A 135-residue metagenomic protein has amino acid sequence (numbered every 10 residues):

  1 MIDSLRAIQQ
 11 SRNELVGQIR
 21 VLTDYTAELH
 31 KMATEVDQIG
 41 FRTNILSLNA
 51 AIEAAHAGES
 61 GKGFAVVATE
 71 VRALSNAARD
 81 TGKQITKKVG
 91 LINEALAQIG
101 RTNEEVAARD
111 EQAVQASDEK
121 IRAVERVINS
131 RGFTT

Functional and structural regions predicted by a protein language model:
Q9, V16-I19, T23-A33, L46: A conserved signal-transducing helical linker
D24-A27, K31-R42, A55-R101: Parallel, heptad-repeat alpha-helical coiled-coil signal-transduction segments
N103-T135: Alpha-helical coiled-coil heptad-repeat segments
